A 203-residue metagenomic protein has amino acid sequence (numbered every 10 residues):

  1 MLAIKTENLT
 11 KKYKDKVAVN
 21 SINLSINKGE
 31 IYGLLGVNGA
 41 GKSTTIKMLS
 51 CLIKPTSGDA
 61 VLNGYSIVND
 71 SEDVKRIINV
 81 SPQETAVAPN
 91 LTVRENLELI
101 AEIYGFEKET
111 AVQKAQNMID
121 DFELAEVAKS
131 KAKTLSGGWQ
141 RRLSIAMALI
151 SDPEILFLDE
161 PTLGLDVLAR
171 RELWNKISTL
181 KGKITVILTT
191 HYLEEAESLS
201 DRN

Functional and structural regions predicted by a protein language model:
L2-T6, K11-N203: ABC transporter nucleotide-binding domains
